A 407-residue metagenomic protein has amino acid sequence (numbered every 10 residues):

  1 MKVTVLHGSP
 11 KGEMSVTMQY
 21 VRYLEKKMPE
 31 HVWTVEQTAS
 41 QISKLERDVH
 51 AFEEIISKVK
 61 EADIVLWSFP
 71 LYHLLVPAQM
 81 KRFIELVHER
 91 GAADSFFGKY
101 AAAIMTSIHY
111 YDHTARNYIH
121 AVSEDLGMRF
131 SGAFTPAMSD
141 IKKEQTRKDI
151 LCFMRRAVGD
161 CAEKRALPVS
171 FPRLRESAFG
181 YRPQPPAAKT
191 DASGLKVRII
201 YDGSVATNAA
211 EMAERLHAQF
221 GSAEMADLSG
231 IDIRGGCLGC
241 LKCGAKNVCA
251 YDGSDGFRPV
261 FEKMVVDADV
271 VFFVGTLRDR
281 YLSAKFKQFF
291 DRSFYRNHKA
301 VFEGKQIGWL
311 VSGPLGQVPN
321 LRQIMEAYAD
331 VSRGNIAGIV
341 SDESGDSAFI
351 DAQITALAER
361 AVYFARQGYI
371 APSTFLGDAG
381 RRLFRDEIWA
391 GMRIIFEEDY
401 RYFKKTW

Functional and structural regions predicted by a protein language model:
M1-R90, L151-V158, P168-H298, I339 (+2 more regions): N-terminal beta1-alpha1-beta2 submodule of the flavodoxin-like/Rossmannoid cofactor-binding fold
E13, I42-S43, Y111, D140 (+3 more regions): Generic structural signal for helix capping and beta-alpha/helix-loop junctions
A92-D94: Conserved helix-turn-beta segment immediately C-terminal to the redox Cys motif in thioredoxin-like folds
F97-A137, E303-S341: Short, glycine-/small-residue-rich phosphate/pyrophosphate-handling segment
T106-H109, S139-Q145, Y201: Flexible, glycine/proline-enriched loop segments at strand-loop-helix junctions that form or flank small-ligand binding
A115-I119, T146-F153, N208, M212 (+1 more regions): Internal, well-ordered alpha-helical segments in soluble enzyme and binding-protein domains
E124-V169, V331-Y369: A charged, well-structured terminal subsegment
G275-D279, V311-L315, S347: Short, surface-exposed loop/turn motifs that are enriched in glycine and acidic residues and include a nearby proline
